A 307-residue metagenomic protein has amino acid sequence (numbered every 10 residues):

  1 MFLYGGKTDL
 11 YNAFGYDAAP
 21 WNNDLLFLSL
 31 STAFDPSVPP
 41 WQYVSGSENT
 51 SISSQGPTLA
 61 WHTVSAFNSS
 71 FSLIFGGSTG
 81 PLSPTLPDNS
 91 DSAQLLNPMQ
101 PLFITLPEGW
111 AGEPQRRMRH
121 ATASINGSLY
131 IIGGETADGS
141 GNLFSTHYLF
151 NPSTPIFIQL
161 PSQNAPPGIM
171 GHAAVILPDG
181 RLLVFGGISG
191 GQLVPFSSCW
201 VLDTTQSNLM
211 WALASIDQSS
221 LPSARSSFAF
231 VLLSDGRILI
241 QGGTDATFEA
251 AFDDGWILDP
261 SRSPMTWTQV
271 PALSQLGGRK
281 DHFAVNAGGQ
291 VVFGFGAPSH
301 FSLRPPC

Functional and structural regions predicted by a protein language model:
M1-C307: Kelch-like beta-propeller repeat domains
